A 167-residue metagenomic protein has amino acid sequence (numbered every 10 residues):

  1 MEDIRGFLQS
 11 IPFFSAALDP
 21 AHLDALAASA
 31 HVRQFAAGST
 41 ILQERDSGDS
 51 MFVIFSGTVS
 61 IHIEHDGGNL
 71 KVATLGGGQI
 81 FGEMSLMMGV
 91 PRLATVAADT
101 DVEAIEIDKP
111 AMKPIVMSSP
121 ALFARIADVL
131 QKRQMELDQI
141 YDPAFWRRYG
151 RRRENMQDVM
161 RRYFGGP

Functional and structural regions predicted by a protein language model:
M1-P167: Cytosolic regulatory regions built on CNB/CRP/Popeye-like sensor folds
